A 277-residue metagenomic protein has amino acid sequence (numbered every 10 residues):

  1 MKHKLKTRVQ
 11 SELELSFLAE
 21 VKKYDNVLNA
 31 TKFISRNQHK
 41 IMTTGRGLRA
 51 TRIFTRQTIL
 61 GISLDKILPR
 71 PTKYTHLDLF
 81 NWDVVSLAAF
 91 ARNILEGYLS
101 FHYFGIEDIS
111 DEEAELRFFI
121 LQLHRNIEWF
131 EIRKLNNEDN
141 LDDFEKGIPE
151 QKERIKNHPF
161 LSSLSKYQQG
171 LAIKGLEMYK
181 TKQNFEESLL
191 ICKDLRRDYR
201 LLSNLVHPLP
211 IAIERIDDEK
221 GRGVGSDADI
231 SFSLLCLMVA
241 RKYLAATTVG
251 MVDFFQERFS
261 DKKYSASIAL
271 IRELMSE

Functional and structural regions predicted by a protein language model:
M1-E277: A cross-kingdom marker of C-terminal helix-rich interaction/assembly modules
